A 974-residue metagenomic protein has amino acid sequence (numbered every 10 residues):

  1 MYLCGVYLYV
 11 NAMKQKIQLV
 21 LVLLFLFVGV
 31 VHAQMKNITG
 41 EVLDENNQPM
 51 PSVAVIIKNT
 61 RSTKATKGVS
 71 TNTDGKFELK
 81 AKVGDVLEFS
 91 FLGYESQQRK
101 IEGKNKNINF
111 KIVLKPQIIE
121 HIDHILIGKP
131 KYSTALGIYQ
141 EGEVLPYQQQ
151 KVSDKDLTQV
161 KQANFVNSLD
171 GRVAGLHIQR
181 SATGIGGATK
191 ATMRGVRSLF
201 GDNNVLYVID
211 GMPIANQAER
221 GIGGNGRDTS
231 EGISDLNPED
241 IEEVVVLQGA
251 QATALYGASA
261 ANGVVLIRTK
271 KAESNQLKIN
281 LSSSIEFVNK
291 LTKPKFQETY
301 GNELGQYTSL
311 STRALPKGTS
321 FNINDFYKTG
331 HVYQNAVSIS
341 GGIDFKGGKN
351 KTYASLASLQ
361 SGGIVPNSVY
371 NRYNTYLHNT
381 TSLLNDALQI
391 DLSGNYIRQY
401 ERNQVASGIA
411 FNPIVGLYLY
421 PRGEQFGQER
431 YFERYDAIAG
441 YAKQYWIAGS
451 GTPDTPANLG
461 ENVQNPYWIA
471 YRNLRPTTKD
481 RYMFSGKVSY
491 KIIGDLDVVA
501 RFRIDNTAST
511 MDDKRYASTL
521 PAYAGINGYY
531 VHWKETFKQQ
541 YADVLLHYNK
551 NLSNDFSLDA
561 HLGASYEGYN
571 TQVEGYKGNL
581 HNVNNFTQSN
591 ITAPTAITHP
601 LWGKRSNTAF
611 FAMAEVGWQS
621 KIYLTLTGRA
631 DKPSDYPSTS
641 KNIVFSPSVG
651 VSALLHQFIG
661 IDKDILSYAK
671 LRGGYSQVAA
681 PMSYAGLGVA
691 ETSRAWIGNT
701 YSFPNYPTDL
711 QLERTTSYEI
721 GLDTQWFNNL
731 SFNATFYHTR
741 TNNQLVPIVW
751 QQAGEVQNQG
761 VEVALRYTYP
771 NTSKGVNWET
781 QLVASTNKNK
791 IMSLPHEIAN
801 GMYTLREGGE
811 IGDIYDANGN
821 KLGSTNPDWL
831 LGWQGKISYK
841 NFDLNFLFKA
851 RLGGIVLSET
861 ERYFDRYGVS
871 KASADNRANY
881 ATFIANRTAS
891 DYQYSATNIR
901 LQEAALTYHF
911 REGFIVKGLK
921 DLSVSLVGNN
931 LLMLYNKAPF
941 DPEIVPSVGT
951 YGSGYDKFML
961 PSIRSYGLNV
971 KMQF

Functional and structural regions predicted by a protein language model:
Y2-L23, V28-L377, S382-L383, L388-L392 (+5 more regions): Short, small/polar-rich motifs associated with maturation and membrane association, primarily at protein termini
N47, G75, G451, N554-D555 (+1 more regions): Detector for glycine-centered tight turns/loop "hinges" at secondary-structure junctions
F89, Y207, V616, D813-I814 (+1 more regions): Short aromatic-centered micro-motifs
D170, A753-Q757, L794-K836, F864-Y867 (+1 more regions): C-terminal extracellular loops and terminal segments of Gram-negative outer membrane beta-barrel proteins
P294, T299-Q306, I397-T455, G575 (+3 more regions): A surface-exposed, glycine/aromatic-enriched loop/edge motif typical of exported proteins
R313, G330-Y333, R372, H378-L384 (+6 more regions): Extracellular/periplasmic, surface-exposed regions of secreted and cell-surface proteins
I323, A522, P633, F848-N929: Extracytoplasmic gating/loop element in the C-terminal half of outer-membrane beta-barrel translocons and assembly
P827-V856: Glycine-rich, aromatic-lined ligand/substrate-binding cores of catalytic and carbohydrate-binding domains
